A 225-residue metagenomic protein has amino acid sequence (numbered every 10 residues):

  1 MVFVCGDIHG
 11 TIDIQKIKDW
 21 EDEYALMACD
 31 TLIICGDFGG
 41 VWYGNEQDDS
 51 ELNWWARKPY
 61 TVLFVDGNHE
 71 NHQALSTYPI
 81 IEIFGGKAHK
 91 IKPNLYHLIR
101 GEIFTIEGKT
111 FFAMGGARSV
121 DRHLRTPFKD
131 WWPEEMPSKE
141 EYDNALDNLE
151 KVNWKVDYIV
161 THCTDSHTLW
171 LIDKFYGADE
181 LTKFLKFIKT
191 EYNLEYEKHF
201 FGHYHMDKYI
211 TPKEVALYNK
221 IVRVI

Functional and structural regions predicted by a protein language model:
M1-F3, E102-A113, Y158, T211-V215: Beta-strand-turn-beta hairpins that frame and shape the catalytic cleft of phosphate-ester-processing enzymes
V4, L32-C35, Y158-H162, F200: Structural motif
C5, T11-I106, K174-K186, Y218-N219: Core catalytic region of metal-dependent phosphoesterases/phosphodiesterases, especially metallo-beta-lactamase-like
I8-T11, F38-G39, N68-N71, A117-R118 (+2 more regions): Catalytic metal-binding/acid-base residues of hydrolase active sites
K58-V62, Y192-E197: A short helix->loop->beta-strand "cap" motif at the edges of active sites that frequently abuts
G86, P93, I106-D179: Active-site-proximal loop/helix segment associated with metal-binding centers of metalloenzymes
T105, K186-Y192, Y204-I225: Binuclear metal-dependent phosphoesterase catalytic core
